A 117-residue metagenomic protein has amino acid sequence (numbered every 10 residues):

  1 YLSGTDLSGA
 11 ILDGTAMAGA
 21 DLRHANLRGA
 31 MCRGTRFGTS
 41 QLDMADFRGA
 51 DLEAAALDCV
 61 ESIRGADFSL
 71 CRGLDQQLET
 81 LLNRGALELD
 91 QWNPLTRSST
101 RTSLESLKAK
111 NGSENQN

Functional and structural regions predicted by a protein language model:
Y1-N115: Tandem repeat scaffolds
